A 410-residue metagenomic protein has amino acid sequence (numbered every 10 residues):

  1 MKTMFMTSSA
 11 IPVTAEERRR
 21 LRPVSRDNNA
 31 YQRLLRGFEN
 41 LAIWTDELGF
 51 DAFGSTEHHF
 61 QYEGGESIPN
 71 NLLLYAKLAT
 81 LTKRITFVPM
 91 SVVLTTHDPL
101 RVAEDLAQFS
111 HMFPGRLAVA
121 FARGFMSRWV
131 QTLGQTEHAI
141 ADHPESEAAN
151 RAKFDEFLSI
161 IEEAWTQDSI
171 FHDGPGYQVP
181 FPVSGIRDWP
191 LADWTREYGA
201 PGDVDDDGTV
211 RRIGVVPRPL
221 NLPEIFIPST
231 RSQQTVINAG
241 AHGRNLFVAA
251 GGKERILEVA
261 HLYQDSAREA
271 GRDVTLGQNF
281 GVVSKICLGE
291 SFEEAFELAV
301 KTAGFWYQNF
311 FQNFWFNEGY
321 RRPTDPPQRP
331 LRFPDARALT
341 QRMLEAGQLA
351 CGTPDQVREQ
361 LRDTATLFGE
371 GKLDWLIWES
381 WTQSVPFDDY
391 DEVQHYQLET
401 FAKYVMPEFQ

Functional and structural regions predicted by a protein language model:
M1-I85, T400: N-terminal beta1-alpha1-beta2 module of alpha/beta enzyme domains
M1-N29, W129-Q131, D205-N221, P327-A346 (+1 more regions): N-terminal small/glycine-rich loop or linker at the start of catalytic domains across soluble metabolic enzymes
T3-T7, F53-S55, T86-V92, L117-F121 (+4 more regions): Hydrophobic faces of well-ordered beta-strands that scaffold small-molecule active sites in alpha/beta enzyme cores
R20-R36, V92-L100, H143, P219-R231 (+2 more regions): Active-site mouth loops of central-metabolism enzymes
D46-E47, A76-K83, L106, S110-L117 (+3 more regions): Acidic (Asp/Glu)-rich catalytic clusters
A52-L72, V93, A250-G251, I377-Y390 (+1 more regions): Glycine-rich, proline-tolerant flexible connector loops at the mouths of alpha/beta enzymes
E57, L78, F109, I161 (+6 more regions): Conserved, mostly hydrophobic/aromatic
R101-H242: Internal, glycine-rich beta/alpha segment that forms the wall or movable "lid" of small-molecule/cofactor binding
